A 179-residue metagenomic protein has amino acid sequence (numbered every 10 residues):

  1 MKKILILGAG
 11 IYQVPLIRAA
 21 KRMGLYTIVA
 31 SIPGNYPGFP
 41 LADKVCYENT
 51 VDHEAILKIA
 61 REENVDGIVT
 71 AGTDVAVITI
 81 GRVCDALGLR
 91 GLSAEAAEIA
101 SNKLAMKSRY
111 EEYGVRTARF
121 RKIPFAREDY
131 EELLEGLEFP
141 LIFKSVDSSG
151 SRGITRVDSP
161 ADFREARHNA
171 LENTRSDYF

Functional and structural regions predicted by a protein language model:
M1-A96, D129-E132: ATP-binding N-terminal substructure of ATP-dependent carboxylate-amine bond-forming enzymes
L5-I6, G67-T70, A118-F120, R156 (+1 more regions): Short catalytic-loop micro-motif centered on adjacent basic/acidic residues
R18, E54, K58-E62, S108-E112 (+2 more regions): Replace "anionic and nucleotidyl ligands
V45-V51, R121-A126, T155-D158: Short acidic-hydrophobic, aromatic-tinged amphipathic segments that line or gate anion-handling sites
A97-L137: Glycine-/Pro-rich loop/turn segments that contact NAD(P) or position catalytic residues in Rossmann-like domains
L104, S148-R152: Conserved A3 ("GATE") glycine/threonine-rich loop of ANL adenylate-forming enzymes
R116-A118, P140-F143, R152-F179: Conserved ATP-binding module of the ATP-grasp superfamily
